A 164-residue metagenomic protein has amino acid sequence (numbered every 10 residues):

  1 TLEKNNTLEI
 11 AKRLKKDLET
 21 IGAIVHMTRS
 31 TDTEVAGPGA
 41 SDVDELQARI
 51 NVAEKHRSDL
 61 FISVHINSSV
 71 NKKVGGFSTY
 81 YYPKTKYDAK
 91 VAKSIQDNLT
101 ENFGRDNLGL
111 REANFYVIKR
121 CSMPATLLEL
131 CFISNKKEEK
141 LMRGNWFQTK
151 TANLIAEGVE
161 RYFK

Functional and structural regions predicted by a protein language model:
T1-K90: Catalytic-core regions of hydrolytic enzymes
K12-A23, E54-S58, I66, Q96-R105 (+3 more regions): Sec-exported extracytoplasmic/periplasmic mature domains
G22-A23, G76, N107, S122-P124: A generic structural signal for alpha->beta connector loops
E34, E101, I133-S134: Active-site/binding-pocket entry motifs
L46, Y80-K84, N98-E101, N145-T149: Short, low-complexity, polar/charged sequence segments that are solvent-exposed and flexible
N51, H56, S63, V70-N71 (+1 more regions): Active-site-adjacent mobile loop/cap segments within catalytic or ligand-binding domains
K86-R111: Active-site-adjacent substrate-binding region of metalloamidase/peptidase-like peptide-processing proteins
